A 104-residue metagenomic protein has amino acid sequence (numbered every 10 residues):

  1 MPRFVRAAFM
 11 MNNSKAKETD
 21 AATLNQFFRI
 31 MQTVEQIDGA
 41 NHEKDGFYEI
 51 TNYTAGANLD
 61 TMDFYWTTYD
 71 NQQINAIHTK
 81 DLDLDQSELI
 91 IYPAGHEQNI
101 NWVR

Functional and structural regions predicted by a protein language model:
M1-R104: C-terminus-biased signal that marks the final domain/tail of proteins
